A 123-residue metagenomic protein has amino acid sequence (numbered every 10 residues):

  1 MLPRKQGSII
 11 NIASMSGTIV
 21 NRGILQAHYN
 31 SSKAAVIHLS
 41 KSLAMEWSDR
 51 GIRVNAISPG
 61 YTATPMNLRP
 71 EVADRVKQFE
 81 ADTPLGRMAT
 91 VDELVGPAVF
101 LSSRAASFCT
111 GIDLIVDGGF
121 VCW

Functional and structural regions predicted by a protein language model:
M1-S8, I19: A short helix-coil junction within the Rossmann-fold of NAD(P)-dependent oxidoreductases
I10, V54-I57, N67, G111 (+1 more regions): Hydrophobic structural elements of the Rossmann-like NAD(P)H-binding subdomain that define the short-chain
S14: Residue(s) in the substrate-gating loop at a strand-loop-helix junction that position the organic substrate next
I24-L25, D49, Y61-T83, E93 (+1 more regions): A glycine/serine/threonine-rich, flexible loop-to-helix segment that serves as the NAD(P) cofactor-binding "lid"
S32, S40: Active-site helix of classical SDR
M45-D49, S107: Alpha-helical segment proximal to the catalytic Tyr-Lys
T83-L94, A105: A conserved structural motif in NAD(P)-dependent oxidoreductases
V99, T110-W123: Short C-terminal tail/terminal secondary-structure segment of NAD(P)H-dependent dehydrogenase/reductase domains
